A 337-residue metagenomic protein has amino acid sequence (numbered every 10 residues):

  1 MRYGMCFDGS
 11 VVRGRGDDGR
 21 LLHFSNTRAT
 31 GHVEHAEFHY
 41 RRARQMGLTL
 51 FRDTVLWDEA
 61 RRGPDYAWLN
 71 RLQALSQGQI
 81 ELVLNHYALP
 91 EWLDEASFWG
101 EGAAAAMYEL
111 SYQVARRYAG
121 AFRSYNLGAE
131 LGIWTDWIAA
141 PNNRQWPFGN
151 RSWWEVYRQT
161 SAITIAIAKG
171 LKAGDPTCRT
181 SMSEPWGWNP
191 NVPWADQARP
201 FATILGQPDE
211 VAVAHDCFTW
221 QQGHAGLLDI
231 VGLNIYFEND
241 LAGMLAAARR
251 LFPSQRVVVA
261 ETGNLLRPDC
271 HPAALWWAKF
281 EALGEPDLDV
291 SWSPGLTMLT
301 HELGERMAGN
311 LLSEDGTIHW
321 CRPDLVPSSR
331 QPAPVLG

Functional and structural regions predicted by a protein language model:
M1-C6, V11-E34, Y40, R44-M46 (+2 more regions): Non-catalytic scaffold segments within catalytic domains of secreted glycoside hydrolases
